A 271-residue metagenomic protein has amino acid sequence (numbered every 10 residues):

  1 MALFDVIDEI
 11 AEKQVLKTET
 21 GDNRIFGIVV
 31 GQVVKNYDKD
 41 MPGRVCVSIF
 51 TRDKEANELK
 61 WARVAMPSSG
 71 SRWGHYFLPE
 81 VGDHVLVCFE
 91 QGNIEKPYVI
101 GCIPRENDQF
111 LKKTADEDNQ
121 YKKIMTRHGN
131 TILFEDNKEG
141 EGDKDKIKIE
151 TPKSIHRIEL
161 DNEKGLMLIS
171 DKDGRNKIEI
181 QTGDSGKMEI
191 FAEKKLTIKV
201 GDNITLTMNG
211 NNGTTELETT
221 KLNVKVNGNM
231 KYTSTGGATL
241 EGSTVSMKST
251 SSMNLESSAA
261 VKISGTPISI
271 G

Functional and structural regions predicted by a protein language model:
M1-G271: Amphipathic alpha-helical and helix-coil boundary elements used as assembly and membrane-proximal scaffolds
